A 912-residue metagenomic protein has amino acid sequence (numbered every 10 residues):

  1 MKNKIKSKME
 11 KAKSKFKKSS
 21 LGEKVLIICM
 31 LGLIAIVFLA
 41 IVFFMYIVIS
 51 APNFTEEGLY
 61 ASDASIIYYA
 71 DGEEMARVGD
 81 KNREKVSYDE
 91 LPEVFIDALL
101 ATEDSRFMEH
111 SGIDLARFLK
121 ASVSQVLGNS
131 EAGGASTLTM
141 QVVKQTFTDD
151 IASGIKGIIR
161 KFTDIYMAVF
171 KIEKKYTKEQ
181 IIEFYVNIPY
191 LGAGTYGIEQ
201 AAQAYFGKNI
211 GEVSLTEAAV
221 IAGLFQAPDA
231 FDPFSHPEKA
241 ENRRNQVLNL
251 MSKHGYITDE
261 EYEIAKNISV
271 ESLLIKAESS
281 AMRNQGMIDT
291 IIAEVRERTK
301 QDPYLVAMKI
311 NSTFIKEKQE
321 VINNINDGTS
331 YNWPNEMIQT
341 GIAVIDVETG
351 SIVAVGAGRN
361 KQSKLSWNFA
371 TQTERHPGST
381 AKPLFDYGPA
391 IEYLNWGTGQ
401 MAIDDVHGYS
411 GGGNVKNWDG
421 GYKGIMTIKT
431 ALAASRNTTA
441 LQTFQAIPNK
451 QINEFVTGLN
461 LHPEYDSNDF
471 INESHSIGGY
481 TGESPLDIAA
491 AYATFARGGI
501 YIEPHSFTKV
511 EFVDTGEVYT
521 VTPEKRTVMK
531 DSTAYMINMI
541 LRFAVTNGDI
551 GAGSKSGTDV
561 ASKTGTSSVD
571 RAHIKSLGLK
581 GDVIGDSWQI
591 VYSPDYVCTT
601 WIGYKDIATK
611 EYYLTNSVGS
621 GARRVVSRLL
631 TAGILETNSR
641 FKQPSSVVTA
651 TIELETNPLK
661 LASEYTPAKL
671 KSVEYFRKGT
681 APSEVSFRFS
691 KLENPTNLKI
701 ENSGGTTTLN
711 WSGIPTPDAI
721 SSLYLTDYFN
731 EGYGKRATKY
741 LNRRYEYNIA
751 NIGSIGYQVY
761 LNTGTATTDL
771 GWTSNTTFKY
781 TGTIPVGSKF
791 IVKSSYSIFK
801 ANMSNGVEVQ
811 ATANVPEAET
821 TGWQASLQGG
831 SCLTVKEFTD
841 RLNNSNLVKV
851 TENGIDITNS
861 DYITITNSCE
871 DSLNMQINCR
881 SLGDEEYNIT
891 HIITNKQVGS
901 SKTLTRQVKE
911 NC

Functional and structural regions predicted by a protein language model:
M1, K11, K17-S20, V560-I855 (+3 more regions): Soluble, non-transmembrane domains of envelope/secretory-pathway proteins that act on or interact with carbohydrate
K2-A70, V126, H254: N-terminal type II signal-anchor transmembrane helix that functions as the membrane-insertion/stop-transfer segment
A64, Y69-I257, N360-K361, S435 (+1 more regions): Peptidoglycan glycan-strand catalytic modules in the bacterial/periplasmic cell-wall system
A98-L100, M251, I322, G350 (+6 more regions): Active-site SXXK
M108-F118, Y196-I198, T258-E263, W367 (+4 more regions): Short, well-structured active-site flanking segments
L127-A152, A277-S280, N395-I452, N472 (+2 more regions): Conserved catalytic neighborhood of penicillin-recognizing serine enzymes
T258-S312, Q319-S330, N335-I338: Non-catalytic structural connector segments
S312-N332, V344, V355, Q362-T373 (+1 more regions): A penicillin-recognizing enzyme superfamily signal
